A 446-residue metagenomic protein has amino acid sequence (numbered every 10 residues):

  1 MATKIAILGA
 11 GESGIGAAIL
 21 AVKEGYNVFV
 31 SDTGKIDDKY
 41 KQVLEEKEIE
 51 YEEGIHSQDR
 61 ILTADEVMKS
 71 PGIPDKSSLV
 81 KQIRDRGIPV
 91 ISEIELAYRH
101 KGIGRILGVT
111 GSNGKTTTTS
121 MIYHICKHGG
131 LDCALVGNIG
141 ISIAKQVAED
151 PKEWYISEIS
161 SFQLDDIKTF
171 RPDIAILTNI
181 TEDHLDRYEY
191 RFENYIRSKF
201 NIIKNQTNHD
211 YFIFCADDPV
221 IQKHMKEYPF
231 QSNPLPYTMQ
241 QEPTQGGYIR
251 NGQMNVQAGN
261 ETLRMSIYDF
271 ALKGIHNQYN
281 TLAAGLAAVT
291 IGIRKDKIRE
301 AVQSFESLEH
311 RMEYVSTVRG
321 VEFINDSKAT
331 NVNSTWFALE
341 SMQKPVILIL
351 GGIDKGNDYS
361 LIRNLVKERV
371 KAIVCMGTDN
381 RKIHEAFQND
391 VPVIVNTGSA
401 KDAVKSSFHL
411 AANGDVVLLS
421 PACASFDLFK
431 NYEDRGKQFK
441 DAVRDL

Functional and structural regions predicted by a protein language model:
M1-S92, L96, E385: N-terminal leader/targeting and accessory segments in enzymes
T3-K4, G16-E24, M265-K371: Nucleotide phosphate-binding/pyrophosphate-handling subdomain across enzymes that bind or process nucleotide phosphates
G11, G34, I139, D217-D218 (+2 more regions): Residues in the short beta-alpha loop(s) of Rossmann-like NAD(P)-binding domains
L20-K23, Q58-L62, P71-A216, V220-S232 (+2 more regions): Phosphate-binding loop of NTP-binding sites
A21, V67, V109, N138 (+11 more regions): Residue-level signal for inorganic ion chemistry
N27-T33, F212-A216, I349-L350, R369-T378: Short internal beta-strands
K41-Q42, S360-D415: C-terminal helical cap/extension that packs against the catalytic core of soluble nucleotide-cofactor enzymes
E52-I55, S92-L96, P229-I249, A301-Q303 (+3 more regions): Beta-strand->loop->alpha-helix junctions that form or flank phosphate-binding loops in nucleotide-handling enzymes
